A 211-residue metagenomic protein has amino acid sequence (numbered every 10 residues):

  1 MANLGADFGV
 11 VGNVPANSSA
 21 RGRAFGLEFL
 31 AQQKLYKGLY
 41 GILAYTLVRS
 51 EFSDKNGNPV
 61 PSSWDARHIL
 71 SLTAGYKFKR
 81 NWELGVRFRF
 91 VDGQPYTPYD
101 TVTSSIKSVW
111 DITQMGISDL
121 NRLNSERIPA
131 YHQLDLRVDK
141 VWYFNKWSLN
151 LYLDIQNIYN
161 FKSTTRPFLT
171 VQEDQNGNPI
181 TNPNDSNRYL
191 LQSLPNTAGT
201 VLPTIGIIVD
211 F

Functional and structural regions predicted by a protein language model:
A2-G93: Gram-negative outer-membrane beta-barrel transporters
G9-A16, S53-G57, G116-L123, S186-Q192: Extracytoplasmic loops and strand-loop junctions of Gram-negative outer membrane beta-barrel proteins
V11, S19-A24, S62-A66, N124-Q133 (+2 more regions): Short sequence motifs at beta-strands and strand-loop junctions characteristic of Gram-negative outer-membrane
F25-F29, H68-A74, H132-V138, V201-I207: Hydrophobic, lipid-facing positions within transmembrane beta-strands of outer-membrane proteins
G41, F90-T113, P129-Q133, K140-F211: C-terminal beta-signal and adjacent terminal beta-strands/loops of Gram-negative outer-membrane beta-barrel proteins
E51, L70, W82, V102-S105 (+2 more regions): A generic structural signal for solvent-exposed, polar alpha-helical segments
P59-V60, L120-R127, R137-K140, Q192-L194: Active-site rim elements
